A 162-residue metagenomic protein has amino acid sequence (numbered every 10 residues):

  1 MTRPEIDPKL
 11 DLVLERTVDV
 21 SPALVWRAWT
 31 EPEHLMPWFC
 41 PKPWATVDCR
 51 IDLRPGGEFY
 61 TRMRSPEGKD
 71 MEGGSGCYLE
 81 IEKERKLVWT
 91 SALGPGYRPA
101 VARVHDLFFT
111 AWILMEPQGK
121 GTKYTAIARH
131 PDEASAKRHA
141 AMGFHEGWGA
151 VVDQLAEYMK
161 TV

Functional and structural regions predicted by a protein language model:
M1-T46: Hydrophobic ligand-binding cavity/cleft-lining segments
V13, E33-G73: Short beta-edge strand/loop motif at the mouth of beta-sheet-based domains
R16, D48-I51, G74-E80, F108-P117: Hydrophobic/aromatic beta-strand elements that line small-molecule binding cavities or substrate pockets in beta-rich
P22-A23, L53-R54, L79-L87, L114-K123: A short, structured loop/turn motif at beta-sheet edges
V25, L35, F59, Y78 (+4 more regions): Hydrophobic pocket/interface hotspot
W44, D48, M71-S75, A92-F109: Vicinal oxygen chelate
F59-P66, T90-A92, V101-A102: Short beta-strand segments that buttress and anchor functional surface loops
R98-E146: Beta-strand/loop substructures that line and gate deep hydrophobic ligand-binding cavities in soluble
